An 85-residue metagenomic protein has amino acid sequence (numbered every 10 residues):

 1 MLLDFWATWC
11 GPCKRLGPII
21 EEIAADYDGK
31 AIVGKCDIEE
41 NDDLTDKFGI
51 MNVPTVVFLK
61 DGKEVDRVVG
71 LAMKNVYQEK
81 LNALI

Functional and structural regions predicted by a protein language model:
L2-L3, V33, V56: Hydrophobic beta-strand anchors of alpha/beta hydrolase catalytic cores
F5-I19: Conserved redox-active cysteine motifs that mediate thiol-disulfide chemistry, especially di-cysteine Cys-X(1-2)-Cys
G17-C36: Conserved helix-turn-beta segment immediately C-terminal to the redox Cys motif in thioredoxin-like folds
D28, G34, L44, R67-V69: Short, internal strand/loop/helix patches that form the active-site neighborhood or redox-interaction surface
E39: Adenine-nucleotide cofactor-binding loop residues
D42, F48-L59: Structural micro-motif
V57-I85: Non-catalytic, surface beta->alpha helical segment in thiol-disulfide oxidoreductase systems
